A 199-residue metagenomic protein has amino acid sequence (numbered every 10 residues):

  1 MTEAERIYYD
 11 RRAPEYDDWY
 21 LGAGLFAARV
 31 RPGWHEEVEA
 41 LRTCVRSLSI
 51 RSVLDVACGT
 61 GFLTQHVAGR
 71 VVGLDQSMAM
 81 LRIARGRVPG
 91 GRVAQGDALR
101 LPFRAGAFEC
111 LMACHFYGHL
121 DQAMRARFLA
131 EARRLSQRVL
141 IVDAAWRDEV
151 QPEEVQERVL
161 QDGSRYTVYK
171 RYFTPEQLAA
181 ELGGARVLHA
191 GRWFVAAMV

Functional and structural regions predicted by a protein language model:
M1-S52, V56-R100, L120-R127, L140-V199: Class I (Rossmann-like) S-adenosyl-L-methionine-dependent methyltransferase catalytic domain, capturing the SAM-binding
F103: Carboxylate-rich, divalent-cation-coordinating active-site regions
M112: A conserved beta-strand element that flanks and buttresses the S-adenosyl-L-methionine
H115-H119: Short catalytic micro-motifs in class I SAM-dependent methyltransferases
E131-A132: Class I S-adenosylmethionine-dependent transferase superfamily signal
L135-V139: Short glycine-dipeptide loop
